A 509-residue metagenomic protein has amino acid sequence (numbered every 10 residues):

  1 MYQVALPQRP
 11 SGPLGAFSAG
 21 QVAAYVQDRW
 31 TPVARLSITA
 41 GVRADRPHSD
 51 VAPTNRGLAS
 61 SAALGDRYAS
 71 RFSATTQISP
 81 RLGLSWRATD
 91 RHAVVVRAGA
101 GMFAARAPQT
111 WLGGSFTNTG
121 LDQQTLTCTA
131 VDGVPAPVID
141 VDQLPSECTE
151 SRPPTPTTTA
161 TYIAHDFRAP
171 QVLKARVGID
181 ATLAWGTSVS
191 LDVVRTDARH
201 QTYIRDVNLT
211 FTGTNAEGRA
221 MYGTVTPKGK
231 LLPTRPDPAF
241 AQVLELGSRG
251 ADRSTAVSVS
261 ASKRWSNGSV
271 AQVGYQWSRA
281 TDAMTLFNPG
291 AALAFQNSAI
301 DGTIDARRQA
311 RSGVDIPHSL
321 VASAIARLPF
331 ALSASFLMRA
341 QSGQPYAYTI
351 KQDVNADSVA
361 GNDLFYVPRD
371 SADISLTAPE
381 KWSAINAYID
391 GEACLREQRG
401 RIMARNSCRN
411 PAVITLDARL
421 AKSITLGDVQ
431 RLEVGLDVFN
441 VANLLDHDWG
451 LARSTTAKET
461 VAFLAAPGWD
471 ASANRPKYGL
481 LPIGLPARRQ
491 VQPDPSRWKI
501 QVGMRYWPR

Functional and structural regions predicted by a protein language model:
M1-R91, F287-A291, S298: Signature of Gram-negative outer-membrane beta-barrel scaffolds
A24-W30, L82-W86, V177-A181, L191 (+7 more regions): Residues on the lipid-exposed face of transmembrane beta-strands in outer-membrane beta-barrel proteins
L36-I38, H92-V94, G186-V189, G268-A271 (+2 more regions): Repeated loop/turn-to-beta-strand initiation elements of outer-membrane beta-barrel proteins
A40-R46, A98-M102, V189-R195, V273-R279 (+2 more regions): Transmembrane beta-barrel strands of outer-membrane/channel proteins
P53-S79, G83-G247, A299-D301, R396-G400 (+2 more regions): Solvent-exposed loop/turn elements at secondary-structure boundaries
P145-C148, S333-D428, E433, K458-Q492: Extracytoplasmic gating/loop element in the C-terminal half of outer-membrane beta-barrel translocons and assembly
S190-P345: Gram-negative outer-membrane beta-barrel transporters
D494-R509: Outer-membrane beta-barrel "beta-signal"
